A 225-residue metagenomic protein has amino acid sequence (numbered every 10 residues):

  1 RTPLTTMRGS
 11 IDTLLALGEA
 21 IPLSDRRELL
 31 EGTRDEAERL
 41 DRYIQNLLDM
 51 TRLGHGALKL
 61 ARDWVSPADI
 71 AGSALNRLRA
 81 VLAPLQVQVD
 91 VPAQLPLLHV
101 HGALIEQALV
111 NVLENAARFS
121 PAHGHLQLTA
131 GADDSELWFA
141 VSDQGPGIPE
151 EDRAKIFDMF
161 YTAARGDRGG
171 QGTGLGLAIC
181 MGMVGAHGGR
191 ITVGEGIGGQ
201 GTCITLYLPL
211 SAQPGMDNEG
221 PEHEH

Functional and structural regions predicted by a protein language model:
D35-L40: Short alpha-helical segment of the dimerization/phosphotransfer core of two-component systems
H55-L60, L97-V100: Conserved micro-motifs of the catalytic ATP-binding
A61-N76: A conserved beta-strand-to-alpha-helix junction within the catalytic ATP-binding
A61-V65, Q86-P96: Conserved catalytic submotifs in the C-terminal HATPase_c
I148-F160: Short conserved segment of the HATPase_c
G176-C180: Short alpha-helical Gxxx[C/S/T] motif in the catalytic ATP-binding
